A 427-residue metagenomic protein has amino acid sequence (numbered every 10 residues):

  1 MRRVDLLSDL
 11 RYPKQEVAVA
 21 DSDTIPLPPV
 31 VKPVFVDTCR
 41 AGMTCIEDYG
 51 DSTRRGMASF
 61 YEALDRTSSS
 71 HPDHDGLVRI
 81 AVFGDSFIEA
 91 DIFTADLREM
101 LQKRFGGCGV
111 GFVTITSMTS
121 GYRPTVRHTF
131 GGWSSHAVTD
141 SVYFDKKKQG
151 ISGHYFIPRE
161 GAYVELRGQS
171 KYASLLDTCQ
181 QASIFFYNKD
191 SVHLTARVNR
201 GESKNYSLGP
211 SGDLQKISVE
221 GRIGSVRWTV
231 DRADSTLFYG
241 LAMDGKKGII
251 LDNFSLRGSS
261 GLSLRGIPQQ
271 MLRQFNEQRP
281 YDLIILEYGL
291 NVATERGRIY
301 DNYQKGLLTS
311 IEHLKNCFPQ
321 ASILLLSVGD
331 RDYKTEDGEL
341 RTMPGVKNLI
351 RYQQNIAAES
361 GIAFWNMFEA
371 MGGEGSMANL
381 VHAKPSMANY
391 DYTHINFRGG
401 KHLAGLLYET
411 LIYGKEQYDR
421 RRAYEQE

Functional and structural regions predicted by a protein language model:
M1-T24, G414, D419-E427: Bacterial Sec-dependent N-terminal signal peptides
V17-V82, H136, Q149-E160: Membrane/wall-proximal cationic-aromatic binding patches
L64, L101, F105, L314 (+2 more regions): Hydrophobic, Leu/Ile/Phe/Ala-enriched alpha-helical segments that form helix-helix packing faces
G76-V82, E89, F93, G248-L340 (+3 more regions): Conserved, compact domain cores that house catalytic/ligand-binding motifs in diverse enzymes and effector modules
G84, F186-N188, S327: Short beta-strand/turn micro-motifs composed of small residues that flank or help shape donor/cofactor-binding pockets
E89-S191, A196-R197, L208-K305, H394-I395: Conserved SGNH/GDSL esterase-like catalytic core that processes O-acyl groups on lipids and polysaccharides
G201-S207: Surface-exposed loop/edge segments in extracytoplasmic proteins
P268-Q269, R331-E427: Catalytic His-Asp segment of secreted/periplasmic serine-dependent ester chemistry enzymes
